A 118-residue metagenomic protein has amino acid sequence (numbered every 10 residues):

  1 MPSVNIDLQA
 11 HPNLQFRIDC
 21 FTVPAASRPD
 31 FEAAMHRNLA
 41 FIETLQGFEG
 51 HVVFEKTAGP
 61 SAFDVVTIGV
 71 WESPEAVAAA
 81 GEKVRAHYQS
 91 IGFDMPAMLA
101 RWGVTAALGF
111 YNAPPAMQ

Functional and structural regions predicted by a protein language model:
P2-N5, R17, D30: Short acidic/polar alpha-helix capping motifs at helix-coil junctions
P2-S3, Q9-A10, R37-E49, V70-L108 (+1 more regions): An amphipathic, aromatic/His-enriched active-site/gating alpha helix that lines ligand/cofactor pockets
D7-H11, A58-G59: Short glycine/proline-enriched loop/turn "hinge" motifs that connect secondary-structure elements and lie
Q15-T22, H51-V84: Short, well-ordered beta-strand segments in beta-rich or mixed alpha/beta enzyme and ligand-binding folds
I18-C20, T105-N112: Short amphipathic
T22-A34: Short, surface-exposed ligand-recognition loops at beta-strand->loop->(often short) alpha-helix junctions that present
